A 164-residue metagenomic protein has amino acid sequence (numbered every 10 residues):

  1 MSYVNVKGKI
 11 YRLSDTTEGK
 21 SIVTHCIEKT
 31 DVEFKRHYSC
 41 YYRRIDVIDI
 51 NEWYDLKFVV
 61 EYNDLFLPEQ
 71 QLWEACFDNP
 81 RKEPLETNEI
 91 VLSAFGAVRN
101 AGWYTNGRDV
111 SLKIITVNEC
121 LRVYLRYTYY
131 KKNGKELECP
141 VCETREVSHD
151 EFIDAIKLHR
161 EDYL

Functional and structural regions predicted by a protein language model:
M1-L164: Short, surface-exposed polybasic-aromatic patches that bind anionic ligands, especially phosphate groups
